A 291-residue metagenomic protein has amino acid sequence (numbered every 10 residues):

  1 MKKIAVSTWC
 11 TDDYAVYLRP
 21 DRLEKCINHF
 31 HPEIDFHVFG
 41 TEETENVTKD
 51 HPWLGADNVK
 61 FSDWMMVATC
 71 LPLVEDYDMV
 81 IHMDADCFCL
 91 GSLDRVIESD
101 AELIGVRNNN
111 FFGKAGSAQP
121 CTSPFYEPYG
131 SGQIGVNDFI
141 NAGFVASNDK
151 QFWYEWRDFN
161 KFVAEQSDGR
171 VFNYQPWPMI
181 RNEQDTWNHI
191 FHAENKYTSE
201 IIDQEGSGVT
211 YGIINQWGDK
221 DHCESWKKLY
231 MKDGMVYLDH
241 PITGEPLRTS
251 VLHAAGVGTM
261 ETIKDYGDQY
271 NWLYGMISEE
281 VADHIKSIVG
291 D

Functional and structural regions predicted by a protein language model:
M1-N58, D76, G267-D291: N-terminal anchoring/stem segment of glycosyltransferases
W9-P20, K60-S62, I134-D138, V145 (+1 more regions): Aromatic-acidic/polar surface patches that form glycan- and anion
T44-T69, V80, A101-I104: Active-site regions of enzymes building and remodeling cell-envelope glycoconjugates
V47-K49, F61-S62, F112-P120, T262: Short, charged, surface-exposed secondary-structure boundary motifs
M66-Q119: GT-A fold catalytic core of metal-dependent nucleotide-sugar glycosyltransferases, centered on the diacidic
T122-G135: Short, flexible, basic/aromatic active-site loop/helix in glycosyltransferases
G135-V136, Q151-D291: A glycosyltransferase accessory/donor-loop signature
G143-Q151: Short glycine- and hydrophobic/aromatic-rich loop-to-beta-strand nucleating segment in the catalytic cores
